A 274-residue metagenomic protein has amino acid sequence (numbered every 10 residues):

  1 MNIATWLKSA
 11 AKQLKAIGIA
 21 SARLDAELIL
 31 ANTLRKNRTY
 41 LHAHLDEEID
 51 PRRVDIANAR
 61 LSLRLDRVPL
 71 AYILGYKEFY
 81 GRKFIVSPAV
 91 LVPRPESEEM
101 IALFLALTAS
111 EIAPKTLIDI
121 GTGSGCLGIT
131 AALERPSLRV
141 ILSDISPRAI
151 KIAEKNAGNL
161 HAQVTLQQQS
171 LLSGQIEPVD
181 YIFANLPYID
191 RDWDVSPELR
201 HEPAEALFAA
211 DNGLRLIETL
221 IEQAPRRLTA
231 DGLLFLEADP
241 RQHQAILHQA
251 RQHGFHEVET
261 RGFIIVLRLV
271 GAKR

Functional and structural regions predicted by a protein language model:
M1-L34, T39-H42: Non-catalytic accessory regions of SAM-dependent methyltransferases
L14, T108, A157, A224 (+1 more regions): Conserved hydrophobic residues forming the short capping helix/wall of the S-adenosyl-L-methionine
N32-A106: Conserved AdoMet
R82, L138, V164, G232 (+1 more regions): A structural micro-motif
V92, P147-R148, D190, R215 (+1 more regions): Short alpha-helical
P95-V195, T219: Conserved SAM/SAH cofactor-binding pocket of Class I
L186-L216: Mobile active-site "lid"/loop adjacent to the S-adenosyl-L-methionine
N212-G271: Conserved Class I SAM-dependent methyltransferase catalytic core
